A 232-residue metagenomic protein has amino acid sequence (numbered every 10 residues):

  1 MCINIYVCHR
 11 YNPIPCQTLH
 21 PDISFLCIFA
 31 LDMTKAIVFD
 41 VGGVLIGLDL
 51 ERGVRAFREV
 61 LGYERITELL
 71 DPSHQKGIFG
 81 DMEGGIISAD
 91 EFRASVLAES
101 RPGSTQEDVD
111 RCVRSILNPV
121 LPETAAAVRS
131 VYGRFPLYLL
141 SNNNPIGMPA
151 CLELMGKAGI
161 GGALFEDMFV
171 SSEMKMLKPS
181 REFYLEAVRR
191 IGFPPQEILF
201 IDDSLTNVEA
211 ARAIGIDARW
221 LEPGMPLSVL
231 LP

Functional and structural regions predicted by a protein language model:
N4, F25-F29, M33-K35, F39 (+2 more regions): Asp-based, Mg2+/Mn2+-dependent phosphohydrolase catalytic module
I5-R10, P21: Short hydrophobic alpha-helical segments enriched in small aliphatic residues
D32-P122, G133, N144-G147, P232: N-terminal helical cap/lid subdomain that shapes the substrate entry/recognition surface in HAD-like hydrolases
A125-R129, V208: Short amphipathic alpha-helical segments and helix-helix/interface helices
R129-G133, R212: Anion (oxyanion) recognition and catalysis
P136-Y138, D217: Proline-centered loop/turn at the N-terminus of a beta-strand
S141: Conserved phosphate-coupling serine/threonine residues in phosphotransfer and NTP-handling enzymes
